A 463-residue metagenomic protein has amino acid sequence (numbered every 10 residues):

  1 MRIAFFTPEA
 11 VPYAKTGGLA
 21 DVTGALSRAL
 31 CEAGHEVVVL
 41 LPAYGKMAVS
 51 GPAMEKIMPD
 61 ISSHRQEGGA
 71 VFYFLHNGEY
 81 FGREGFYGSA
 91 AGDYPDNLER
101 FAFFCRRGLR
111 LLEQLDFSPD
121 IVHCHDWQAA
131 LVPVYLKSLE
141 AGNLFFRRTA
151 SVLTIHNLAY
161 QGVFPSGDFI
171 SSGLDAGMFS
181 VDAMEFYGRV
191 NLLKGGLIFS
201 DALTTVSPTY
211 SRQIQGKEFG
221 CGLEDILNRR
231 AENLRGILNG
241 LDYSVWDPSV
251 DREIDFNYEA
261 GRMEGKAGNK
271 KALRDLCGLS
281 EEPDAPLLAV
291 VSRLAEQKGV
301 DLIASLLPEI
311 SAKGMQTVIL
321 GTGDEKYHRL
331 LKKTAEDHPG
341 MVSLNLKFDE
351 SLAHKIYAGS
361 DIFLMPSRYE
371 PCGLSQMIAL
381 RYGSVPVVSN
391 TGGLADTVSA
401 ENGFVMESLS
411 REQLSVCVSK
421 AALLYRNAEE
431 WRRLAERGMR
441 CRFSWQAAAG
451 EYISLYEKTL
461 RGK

Functional and structural regions predicted by a protein language model:
M1-K463: Catalytic cores of nucleotide-sugar-dependent glycosyltransferases that transfer UDP/GDP/TDP-activated
